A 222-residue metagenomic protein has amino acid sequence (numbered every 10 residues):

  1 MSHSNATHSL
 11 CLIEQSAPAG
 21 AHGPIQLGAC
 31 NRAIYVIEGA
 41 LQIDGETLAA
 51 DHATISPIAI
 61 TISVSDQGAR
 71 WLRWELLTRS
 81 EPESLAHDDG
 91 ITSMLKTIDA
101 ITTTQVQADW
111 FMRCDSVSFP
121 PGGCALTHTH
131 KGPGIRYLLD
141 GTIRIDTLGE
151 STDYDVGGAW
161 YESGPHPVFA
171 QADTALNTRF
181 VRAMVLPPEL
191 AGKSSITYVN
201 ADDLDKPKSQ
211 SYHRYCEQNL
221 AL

Functional and structural regions predicted by a protein language model:
M1-I25, C30-N31, T92-A125, A183: A short glycine-rich, His/Asp/Glu-containing loop-to-beta-strand
H8-L10, T47, P57-D88, G164-K193: Ligand-binding loop in jelly-roll beta-barrel domains
L12-E14, A33, A53-I55, W71-R73 (+4 more regions): Conserved hydrophobic/aromatic beta-strand scaffold that supports enzyme active sites
S16-A19, A33, A40-I62, F119 (+1 more regions): Short acidic-glycine-tyrosine-enriched beta hairpin
G23-G28, G45, A125-H130, Q171-D173: Short histidine-centered beta-strand/loop micro-motifs that create catalytic or ligand/metal-coordination sites
G28-Q42, H130-I145, A183-P187: Short, conserved beta-strand element in jelly-roll/cupin
Q107-D155: A contiguous binding-surface segment within folded domains or other stable secondary-structure elements
A191-L222: Acidic/histidine-enriched, glycine/proline-rich intrinsically disordered or flexible terminal extensions
